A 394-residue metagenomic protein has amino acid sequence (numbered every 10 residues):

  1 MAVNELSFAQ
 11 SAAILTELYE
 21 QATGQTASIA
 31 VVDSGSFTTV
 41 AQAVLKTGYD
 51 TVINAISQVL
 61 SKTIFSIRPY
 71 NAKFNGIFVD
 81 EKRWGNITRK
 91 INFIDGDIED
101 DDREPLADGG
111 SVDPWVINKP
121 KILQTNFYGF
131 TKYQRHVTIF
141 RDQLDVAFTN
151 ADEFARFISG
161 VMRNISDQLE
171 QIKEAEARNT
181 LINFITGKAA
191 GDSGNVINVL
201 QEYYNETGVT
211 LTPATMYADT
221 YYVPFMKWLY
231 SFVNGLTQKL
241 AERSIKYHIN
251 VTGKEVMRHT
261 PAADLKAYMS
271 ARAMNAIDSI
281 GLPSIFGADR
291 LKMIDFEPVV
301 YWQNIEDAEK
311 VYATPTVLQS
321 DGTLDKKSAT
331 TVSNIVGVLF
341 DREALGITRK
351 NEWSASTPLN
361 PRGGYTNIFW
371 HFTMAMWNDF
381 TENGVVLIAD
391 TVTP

Functional and structural regions predicted by a protein language model:
M1-I67, P283-P394: Extended, compositionally biased alpha-helical segments that mediate assembly or anchoring
I29-S34, Y70-G76, E174, T186 (+1 more regions): Short glycine-rich, low-complexity/disordered patches
T51-V137: Assembly/oligomerization interface modules of large self-assembling protein complexes
L60, I165, L169, V233-L236 (+1 more regions): Hydrophobic, Leu/Ile/Phe/Ala-enriched alpha-helical segments that form helix-helix packing faces
P120-N195, T366-F372: Long, contiguous amphipathic alpha-helices that act as assembly "spine/axial" helices in icosahedral shell and virion
L123-N126, G253-E255, F286-G287, S354-S356: Intrinsically disordered, low-complexity boundary segments flanking structured domains
N164, A175-S231: Loop-centered beta-sheet repeat module
T212-G346: Extended oligomerization regions of viral-like shell subunits
